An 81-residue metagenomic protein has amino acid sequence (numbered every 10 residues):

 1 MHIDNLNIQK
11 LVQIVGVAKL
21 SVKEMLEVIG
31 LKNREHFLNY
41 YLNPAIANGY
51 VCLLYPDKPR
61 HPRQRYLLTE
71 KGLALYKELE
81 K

Functional and structural regions predicted by a protein language model:
M1-K81: C-terminal regulatory or interaction extensions
